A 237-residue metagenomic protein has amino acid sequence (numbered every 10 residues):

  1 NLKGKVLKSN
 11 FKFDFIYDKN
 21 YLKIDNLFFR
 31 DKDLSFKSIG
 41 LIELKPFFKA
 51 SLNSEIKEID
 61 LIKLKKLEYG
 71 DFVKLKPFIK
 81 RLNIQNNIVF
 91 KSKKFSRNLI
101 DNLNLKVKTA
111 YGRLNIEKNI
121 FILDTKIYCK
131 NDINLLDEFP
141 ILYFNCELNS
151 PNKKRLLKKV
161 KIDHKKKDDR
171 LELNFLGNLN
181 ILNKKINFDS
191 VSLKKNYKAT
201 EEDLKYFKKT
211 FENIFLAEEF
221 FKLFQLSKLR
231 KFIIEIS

Functional and structural regions predicted by a protein language model:
N1-L123, I127-S237: Membrane-proximal interfacial segments on either side of biological membranes
